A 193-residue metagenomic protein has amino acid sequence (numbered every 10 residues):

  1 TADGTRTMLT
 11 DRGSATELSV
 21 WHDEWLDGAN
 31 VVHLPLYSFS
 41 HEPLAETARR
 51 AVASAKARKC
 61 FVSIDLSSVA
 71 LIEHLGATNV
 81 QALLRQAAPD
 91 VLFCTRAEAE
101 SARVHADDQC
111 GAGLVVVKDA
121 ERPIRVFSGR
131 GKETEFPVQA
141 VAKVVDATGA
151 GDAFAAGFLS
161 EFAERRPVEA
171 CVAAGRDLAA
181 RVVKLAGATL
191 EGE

Functional and structural regions predicted by a protein language model:
A2-T134: Ribokinase/PfkB-type carbohydrate-kinase core domain
A53-S54, R103-E193: Conserved phosphate-binding/catalytic region of the ribokinase-like
